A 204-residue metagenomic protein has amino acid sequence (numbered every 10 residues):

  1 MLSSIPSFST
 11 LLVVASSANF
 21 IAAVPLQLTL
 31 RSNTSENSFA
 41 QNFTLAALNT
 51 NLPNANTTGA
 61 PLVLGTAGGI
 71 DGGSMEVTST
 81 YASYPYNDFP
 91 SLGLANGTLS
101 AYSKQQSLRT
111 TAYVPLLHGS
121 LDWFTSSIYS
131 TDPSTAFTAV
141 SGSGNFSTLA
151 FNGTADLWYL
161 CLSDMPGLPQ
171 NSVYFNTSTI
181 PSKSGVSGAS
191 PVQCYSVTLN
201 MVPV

Functional and structural regions predicted by a protein language model:
M1-Q27: Fungal secretory targeting signals
L12-V13, A23, E76, Y113 (+1 more regions): Detector for intrinsically disordered, low-structure N-terminal pre-sequences
S17, T78, A189-P191: Generic preference for flexible, low-structure residues
V24-A67, H118-V204: Extracellular glycan/ECM-engagement signal in secreted proteins
V63-L117: Short, well-structured hydrophobic secondary-structure segments
